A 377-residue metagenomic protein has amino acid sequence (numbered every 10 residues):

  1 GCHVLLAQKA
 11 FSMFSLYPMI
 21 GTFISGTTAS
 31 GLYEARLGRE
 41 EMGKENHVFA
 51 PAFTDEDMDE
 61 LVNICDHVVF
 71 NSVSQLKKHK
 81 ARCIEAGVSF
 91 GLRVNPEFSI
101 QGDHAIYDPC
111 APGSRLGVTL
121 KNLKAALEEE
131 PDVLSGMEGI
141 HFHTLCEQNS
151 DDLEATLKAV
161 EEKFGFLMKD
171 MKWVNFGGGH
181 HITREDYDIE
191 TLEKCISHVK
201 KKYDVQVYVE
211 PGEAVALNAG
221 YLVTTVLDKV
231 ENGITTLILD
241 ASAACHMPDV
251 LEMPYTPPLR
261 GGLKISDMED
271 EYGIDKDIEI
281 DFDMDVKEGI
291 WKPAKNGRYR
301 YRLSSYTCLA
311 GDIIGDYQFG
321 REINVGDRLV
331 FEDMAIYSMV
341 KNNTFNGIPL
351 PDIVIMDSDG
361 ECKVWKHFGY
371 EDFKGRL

Functional and structural regions predicted by a protein language model:
G1, I84, E128-G136, E162-K169 (+6 more regions): Generic secondary-structure signature for well-ordered alpha-helical cores
H3-W173, C195-H198: Active-site-proximal beta-alpha core segment in soluble small-molecule metabolic enzymes
A7, H143-L145, V174-T183, P211-A214: Glycine-rich beta-strand-to-loop/alpha-helix junction loops that act as flexible
V73, N95-E97, H143, G177 (+4 more regions): Anionic group-transfer/hydrolysis microenvironments
F98-I100, C146, I182, V215 (+1 more regions): Feature marks short, surface-exposed loop/turn motifs that line or immediately flank catalytic pockets and channel
H141-T144, W173-G177, S305-T307, E332-A335: Glycine-rich anion-binding loop/nest that anchors nucleotide
E154-A159, D188-K194, T224, Q318: Charged helix-capping and loop-helix junction motifs
C195, Q206, P211-L377: Charged (often Lys/Glu-rich) extended helix/loop segments that serve as interaction or gating elements
